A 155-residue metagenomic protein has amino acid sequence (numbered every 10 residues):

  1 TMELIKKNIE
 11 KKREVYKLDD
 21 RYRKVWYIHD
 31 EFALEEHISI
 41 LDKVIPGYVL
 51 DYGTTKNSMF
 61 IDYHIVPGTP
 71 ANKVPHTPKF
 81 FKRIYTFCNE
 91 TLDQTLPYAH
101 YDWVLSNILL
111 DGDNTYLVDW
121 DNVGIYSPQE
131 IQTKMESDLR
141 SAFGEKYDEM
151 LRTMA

Functional and structural regions predicted by a protein language model:
E3-K43: ATP-binding glycine-rich loop module of kinase domains
K17-L18, V25, I65, L105 (+1 more regions): Conserved hydrophobic "DFG−1" position in protein kinase catalytic cores
Y22, M59-I61, N114-T115: Hydrophobic residues embedded in beta-strands of well-ordered beta-sheets
H37-V49, T69-D111, T115-L117: Conserved kinase catalytic-core helix
V49-F60: Short beta-strand micro-motifs within the conserved protein kinase catalytic domain, predominantly in the N-lobe
I61-T69: Short pocket-lining segment of the protein kinase catalytic domain that shapes the ATP-binding cleft
P67, L105, N122-G124: Short, glycine/acidic-enriched loop or turn micro-motifs at the edges of active sites
Y98, D111-A155: C-lobe/activation-segment region of protein kinase-like
